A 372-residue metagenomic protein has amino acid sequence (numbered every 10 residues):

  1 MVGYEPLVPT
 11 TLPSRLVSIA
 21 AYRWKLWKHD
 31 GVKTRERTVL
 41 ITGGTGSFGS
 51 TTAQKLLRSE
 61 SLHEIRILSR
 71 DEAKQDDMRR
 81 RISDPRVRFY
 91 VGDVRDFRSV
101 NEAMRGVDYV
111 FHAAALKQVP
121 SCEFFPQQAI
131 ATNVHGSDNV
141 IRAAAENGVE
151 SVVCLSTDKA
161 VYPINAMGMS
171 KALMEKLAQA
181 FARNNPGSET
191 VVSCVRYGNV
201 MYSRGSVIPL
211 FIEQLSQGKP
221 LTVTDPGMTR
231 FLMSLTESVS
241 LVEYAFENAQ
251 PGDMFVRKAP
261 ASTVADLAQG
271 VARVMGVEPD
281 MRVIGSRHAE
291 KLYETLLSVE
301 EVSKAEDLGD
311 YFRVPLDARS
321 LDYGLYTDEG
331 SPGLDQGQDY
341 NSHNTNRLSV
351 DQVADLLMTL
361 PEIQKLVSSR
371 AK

Functional and structural regions predicted by a protein language model:
D30-R37, E146, K176, A180-K372: Strand-loop microenvironment adjacent to phosphate/nucleotide-handling motifs in alpha/beta enzyme folds
V39-L57: N-terminal Rossmann NAD(P)H-binding glycine-rich loop of SDR-like oxidoreductase domains
T42, M104-A113, C154: Rossmann-fold scaffold of SDR-type NAD(P)-dependent oxidoreductases
S61-K74: Conserved glycine-rich Rossmann-like NAD(P)H-binding loop of the short-chain dehydrogenase/reductase
S69, V91, A131, D225: Conserved residues in the N-terminal Rossmann fold of short-chain dehydrogenase/reductase
R88-Y109: Conserved Rossmann-fold cofactor-binding substructure of NAD(P)-dependent oxidoreductases
H112, L116-A172, K176, A180: Conserved Rossmann-fold NAD(P)-dependent oxidoreductase catalytic core, especially the SDR/UDP-sugar
